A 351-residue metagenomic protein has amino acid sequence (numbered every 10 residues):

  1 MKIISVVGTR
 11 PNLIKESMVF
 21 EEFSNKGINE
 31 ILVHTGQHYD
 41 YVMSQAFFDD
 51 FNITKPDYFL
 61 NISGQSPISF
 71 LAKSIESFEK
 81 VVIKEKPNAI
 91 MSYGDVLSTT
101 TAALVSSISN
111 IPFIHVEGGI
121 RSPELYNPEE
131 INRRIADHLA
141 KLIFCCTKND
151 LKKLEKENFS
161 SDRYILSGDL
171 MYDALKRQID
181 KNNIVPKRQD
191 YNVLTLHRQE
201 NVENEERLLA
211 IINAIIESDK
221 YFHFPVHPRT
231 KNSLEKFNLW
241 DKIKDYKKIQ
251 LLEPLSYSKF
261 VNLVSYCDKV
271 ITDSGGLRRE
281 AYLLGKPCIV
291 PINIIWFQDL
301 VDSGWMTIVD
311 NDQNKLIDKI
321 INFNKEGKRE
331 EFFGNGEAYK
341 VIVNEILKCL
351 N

Functional and structural regions predicted by a protein language model:
M1-Y221, K231-N351: Nucleotide-activated sugar donor-binding and catalytic core shared by glycosyltransferases and related lipid-linked
H227: Conserved C-terminal portion of the radical SAM core fold that forms the substrate/S-adenosylmethionine-binding
